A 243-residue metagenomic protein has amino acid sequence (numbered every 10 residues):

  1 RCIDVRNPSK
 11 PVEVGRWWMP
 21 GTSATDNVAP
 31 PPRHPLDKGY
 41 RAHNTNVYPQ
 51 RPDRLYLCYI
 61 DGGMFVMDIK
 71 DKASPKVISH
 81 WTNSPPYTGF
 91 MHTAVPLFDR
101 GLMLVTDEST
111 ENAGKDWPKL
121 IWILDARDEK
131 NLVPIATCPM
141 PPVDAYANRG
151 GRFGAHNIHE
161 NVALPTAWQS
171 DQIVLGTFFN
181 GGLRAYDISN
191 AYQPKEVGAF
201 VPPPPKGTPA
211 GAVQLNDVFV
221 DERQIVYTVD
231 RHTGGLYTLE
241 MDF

Functional and structural regions predicted by a protein language model:
R1-F243: Feature marking well-ordered beta-strand scaffolds used for ligand recognition
